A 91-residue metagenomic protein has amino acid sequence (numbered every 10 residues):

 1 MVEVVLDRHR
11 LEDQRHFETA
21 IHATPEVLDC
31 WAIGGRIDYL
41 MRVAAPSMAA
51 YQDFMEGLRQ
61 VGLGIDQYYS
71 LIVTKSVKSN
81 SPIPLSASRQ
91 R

Functional and structural regions predicted by a protein language model:
M1-R91: A compositional/biophysical signature of low hydrophobicity enriched in polar/charged and small residues
